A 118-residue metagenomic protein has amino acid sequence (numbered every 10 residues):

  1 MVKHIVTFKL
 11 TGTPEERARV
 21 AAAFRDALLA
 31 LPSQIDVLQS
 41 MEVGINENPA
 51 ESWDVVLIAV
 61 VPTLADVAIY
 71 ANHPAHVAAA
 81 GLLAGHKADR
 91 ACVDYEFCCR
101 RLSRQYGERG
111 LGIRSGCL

Functional and structural regions predicted by a protein language model:
M1-D54, P62-I69, Y95-L118: Short S/T/G/P-rich N-terminal loop/turn motif that feeds into the first structured element of a domain
L64-V93: C-terminal structural segments of small proteins and small subunits
